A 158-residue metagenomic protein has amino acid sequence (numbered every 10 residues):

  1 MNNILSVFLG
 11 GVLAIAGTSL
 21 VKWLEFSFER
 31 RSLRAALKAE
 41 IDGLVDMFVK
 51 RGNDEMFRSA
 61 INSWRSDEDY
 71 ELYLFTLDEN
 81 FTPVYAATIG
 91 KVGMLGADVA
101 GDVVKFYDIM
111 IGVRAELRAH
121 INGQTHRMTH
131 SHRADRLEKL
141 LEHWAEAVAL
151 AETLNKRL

Functional and structural regions predicted by a protein language model:
M1, E25-R30, A145, K156-L158: Generic structural signal for short, solvent-exposed loop/turn connectors between secondary structure elements
M1-F26: Membrane-embedded hydrophobic alpha-helical segments
W23, S27, G93-G96: Short, charged/polar micro-motifs that form catalytic or ligand-binding hotspots
L24-D42: Juxtamembrane membrane-water interface segments immediately C-terminal to a transmembrane helix
A39-L158: Interfacial alpha-helical end/capping and short helix-turn segments at domain and membrane boundaries
